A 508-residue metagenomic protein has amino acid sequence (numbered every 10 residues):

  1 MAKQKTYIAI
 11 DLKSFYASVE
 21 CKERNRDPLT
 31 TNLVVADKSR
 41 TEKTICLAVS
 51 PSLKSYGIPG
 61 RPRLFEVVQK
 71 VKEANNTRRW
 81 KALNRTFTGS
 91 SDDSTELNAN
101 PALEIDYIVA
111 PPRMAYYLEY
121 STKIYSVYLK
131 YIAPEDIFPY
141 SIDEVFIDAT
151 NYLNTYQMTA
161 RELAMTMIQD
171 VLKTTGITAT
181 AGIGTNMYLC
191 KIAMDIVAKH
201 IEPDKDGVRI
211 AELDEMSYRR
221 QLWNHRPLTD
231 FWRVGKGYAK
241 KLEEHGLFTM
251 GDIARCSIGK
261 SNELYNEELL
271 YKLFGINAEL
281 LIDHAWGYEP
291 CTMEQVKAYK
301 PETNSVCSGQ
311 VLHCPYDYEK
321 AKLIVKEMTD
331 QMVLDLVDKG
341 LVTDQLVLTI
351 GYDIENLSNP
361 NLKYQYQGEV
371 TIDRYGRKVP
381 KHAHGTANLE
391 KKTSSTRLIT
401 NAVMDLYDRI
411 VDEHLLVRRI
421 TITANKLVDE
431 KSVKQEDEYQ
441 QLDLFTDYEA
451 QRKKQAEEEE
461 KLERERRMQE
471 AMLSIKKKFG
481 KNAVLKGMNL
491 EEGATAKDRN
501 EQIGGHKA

Functional and structural regions predicted by a protein language model:
M1-M293, L444, E449-A508: Gly/Gly-Pro- and Ser/Thr-rich, intrinsically disordered tail segments characteristic of DNA damage-repair and tolerance
A9, D230, K236-V417, D437-Y439: DNA-contacting surface of Y-family translesion DNA polymerases
K13-F15, S39-K43, D353-L357, L427-K431: Short, charged/polar surface micro-motifs in flexible loops or helix N-caps
T31, A179, D344-L346, I420 (+1 more regions): Change "...and in nucleic-acid phosphodiester-cleaving endonucleases..." to "...and in nucleic-acid processing enzymes
F146, N388, T421: Short aromatic/hydrophobic contact patches that present stacked aromatics for nucleic-acid/ligand binding
L348, I422, G480: Hydrophobic, well-ordered secondary-structure elements that form the walls of internal hydrophobic environments
D405, R409-S474: C-terminal hydrophobic structural anchor segments that stabilize assembly/packing rather than catalytic chemistry
